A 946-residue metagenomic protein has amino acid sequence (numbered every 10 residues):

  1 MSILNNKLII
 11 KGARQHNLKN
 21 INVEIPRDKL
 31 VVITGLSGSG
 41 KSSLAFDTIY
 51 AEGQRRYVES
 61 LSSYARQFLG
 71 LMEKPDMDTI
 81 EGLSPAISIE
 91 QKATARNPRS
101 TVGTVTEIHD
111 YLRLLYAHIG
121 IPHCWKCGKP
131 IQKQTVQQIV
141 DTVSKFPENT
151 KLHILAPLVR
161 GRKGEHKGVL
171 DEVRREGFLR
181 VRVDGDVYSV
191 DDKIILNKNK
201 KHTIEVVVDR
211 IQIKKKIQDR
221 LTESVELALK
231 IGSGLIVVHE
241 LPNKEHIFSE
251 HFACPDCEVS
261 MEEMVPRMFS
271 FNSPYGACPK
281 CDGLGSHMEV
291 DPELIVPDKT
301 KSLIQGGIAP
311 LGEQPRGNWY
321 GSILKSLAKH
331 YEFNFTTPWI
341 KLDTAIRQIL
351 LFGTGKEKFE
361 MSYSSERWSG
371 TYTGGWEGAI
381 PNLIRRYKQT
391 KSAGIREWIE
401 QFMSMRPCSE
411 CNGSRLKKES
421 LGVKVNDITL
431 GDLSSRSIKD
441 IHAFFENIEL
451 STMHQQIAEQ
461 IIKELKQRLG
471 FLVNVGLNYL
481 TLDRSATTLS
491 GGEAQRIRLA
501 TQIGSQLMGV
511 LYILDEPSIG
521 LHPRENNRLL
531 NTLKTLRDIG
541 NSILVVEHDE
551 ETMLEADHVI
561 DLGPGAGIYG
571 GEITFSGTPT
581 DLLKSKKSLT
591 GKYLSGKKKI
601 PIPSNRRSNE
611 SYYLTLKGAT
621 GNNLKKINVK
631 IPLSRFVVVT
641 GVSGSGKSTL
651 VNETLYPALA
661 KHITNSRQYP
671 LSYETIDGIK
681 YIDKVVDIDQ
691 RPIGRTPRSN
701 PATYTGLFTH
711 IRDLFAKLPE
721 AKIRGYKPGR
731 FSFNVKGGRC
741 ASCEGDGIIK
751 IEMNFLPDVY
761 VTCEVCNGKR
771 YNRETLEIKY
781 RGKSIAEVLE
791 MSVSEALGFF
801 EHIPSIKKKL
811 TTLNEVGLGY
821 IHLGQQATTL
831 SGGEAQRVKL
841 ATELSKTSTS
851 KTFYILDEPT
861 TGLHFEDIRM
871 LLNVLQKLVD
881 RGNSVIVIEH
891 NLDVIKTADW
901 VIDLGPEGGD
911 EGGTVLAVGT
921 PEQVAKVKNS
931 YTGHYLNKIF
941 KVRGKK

Functional and structural regions predicted by a protein language model:
M1-K946: Conserved phosphate-binding elements of NTP-dependent enzyme cores
